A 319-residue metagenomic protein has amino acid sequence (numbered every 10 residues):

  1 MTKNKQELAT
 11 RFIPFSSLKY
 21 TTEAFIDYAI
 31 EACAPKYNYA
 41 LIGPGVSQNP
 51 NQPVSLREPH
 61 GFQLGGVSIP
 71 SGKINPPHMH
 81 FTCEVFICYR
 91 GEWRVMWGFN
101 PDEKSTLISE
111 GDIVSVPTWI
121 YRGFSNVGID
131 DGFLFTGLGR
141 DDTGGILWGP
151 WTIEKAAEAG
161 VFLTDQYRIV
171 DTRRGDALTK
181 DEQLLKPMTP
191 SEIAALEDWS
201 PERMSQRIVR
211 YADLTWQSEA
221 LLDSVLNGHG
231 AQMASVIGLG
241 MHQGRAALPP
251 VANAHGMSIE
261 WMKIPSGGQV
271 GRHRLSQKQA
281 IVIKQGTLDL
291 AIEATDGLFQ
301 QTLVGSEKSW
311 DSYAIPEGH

Functional and structural regions predicted by a protein language model:
M1-H60, D165-H255: A short, N-terminal "cap"/entry segment at the start of jelly-roll beta-barrel domains of the cupin/DSBH fold
T2-E7, Y121-W199, R203, L298 (+1 more regions): Double-stranded beta-helix
G45-Q52, Q63-H80, H242-R245, S258-S276 (+2 more regions): Conserved short histidine dyad/triad with adjacent acidic residue
Q52-R57, N75-H80, W97, S105-L107 (+6 more regions): Short histidine-centered beta-strand/loop micro-motifs that create catalytic or ligand/metal-coordination sites
F62, N75, F81-E84, Y89-R90 (+3 more regions): Polyanion-binding and phosphate-handling cores
I74-P76, R94, P101, I113-V114 (+5 more regions): Histidine-centered metal-chelating micro-motifs
F81-R94, G98-F99, P265-G268, L275-L298: Glycine- and acidic-residue-biased ligand/ion/polar-headgroup-sensing regions
C83, F99-P117, K278-A280, A294-H319: Short acidic-glycine-tyrosine-enriched beta hairpin
